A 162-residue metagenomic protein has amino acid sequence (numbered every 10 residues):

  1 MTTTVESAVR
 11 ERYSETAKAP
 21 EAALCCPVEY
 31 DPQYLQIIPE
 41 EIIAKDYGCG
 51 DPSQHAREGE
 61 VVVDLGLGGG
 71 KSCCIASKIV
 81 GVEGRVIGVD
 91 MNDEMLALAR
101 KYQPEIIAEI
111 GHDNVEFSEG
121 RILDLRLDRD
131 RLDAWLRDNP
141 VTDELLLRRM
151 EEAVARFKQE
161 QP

Functional and structural regions predicted by a protein language model:
M1-V28: N-terminal auxiliary segments of SAM/dcSAM-dependent transferases
C25-V61, L65, S72-I79: Conserved alpha-helix/loop element of class I SAM-dependent methyltransferases that forms part of the SAM/SAH-binding
G66, V89: Active-site-adjacent beta-strand anchor residues
I79-V80, Q103: Active-site catalytic pocket residues across diverse enzymes, especially alpha/beta-hydrolases
G84-I87: Short beta-strand element of Class I
N92: Conserved SAM/SAH-binding beta-strand->alpha-helix loop
L96-A97: Short alpha-helix immediately C-terminal to the canonical SAM-binding loop
K101-Q161: S-adenosyl-L-methionine
